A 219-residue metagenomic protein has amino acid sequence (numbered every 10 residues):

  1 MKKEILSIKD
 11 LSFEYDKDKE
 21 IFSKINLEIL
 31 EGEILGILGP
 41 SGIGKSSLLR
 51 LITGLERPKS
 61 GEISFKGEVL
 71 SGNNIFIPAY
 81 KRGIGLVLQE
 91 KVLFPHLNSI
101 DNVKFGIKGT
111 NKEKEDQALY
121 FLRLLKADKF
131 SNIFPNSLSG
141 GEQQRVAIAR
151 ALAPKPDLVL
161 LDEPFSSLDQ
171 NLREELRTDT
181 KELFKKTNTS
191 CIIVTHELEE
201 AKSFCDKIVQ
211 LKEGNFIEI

Functional and structural regions predicted by a protein language model:
L38-P40: The feature captures the beta-strand-to-loop junction immediately N-terminal to the Walker
T53: Helix-to-loop junction immediately C-terminal to a conserved catalytic motif
V69-G85, G109: ABC ATPase NBD coupling module
G72, K112-F130, K181-K185: Conserved ABC ATPase "signature" region
F134-L138, E142: Conserved ABC ATPase signature
A153-D157: A short, proline-enriched helix->beta-strand linker immediately N-terminal to the Walker B motif in ABC-type P-loop
N188-V194: Conserved H-loop
